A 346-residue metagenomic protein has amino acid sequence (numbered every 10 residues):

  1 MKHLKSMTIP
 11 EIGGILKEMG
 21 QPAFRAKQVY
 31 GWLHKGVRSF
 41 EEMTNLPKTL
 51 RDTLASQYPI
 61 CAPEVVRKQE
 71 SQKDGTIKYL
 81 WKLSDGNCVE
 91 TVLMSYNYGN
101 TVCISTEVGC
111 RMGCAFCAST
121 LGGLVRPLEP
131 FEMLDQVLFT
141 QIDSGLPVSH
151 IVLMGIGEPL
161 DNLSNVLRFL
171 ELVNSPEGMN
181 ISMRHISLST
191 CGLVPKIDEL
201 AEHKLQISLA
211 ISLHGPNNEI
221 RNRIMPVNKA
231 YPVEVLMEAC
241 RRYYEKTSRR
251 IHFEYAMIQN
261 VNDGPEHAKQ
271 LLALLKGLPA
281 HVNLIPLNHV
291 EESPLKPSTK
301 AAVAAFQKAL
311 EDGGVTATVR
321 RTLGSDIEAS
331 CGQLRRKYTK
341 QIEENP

Functional and structural regions predicted by a protein language model:
M1-N87, R241-R250, Y255-P346: Auxiliary Fe-S-binding modules of radical SAM enzymes
Q28, E107, M133-Q136, Q307: Glutamine-centric residue-chemistry signal
S71, S105-T106, S119, S189 (+1 more regions): Short linear Ser/Thr-Pro motifs
C88-L93: A short loop-to-beta-strand scaffold at the N-terminal edge of the catalytic core in hydrolase folds
S95-E132: Canonical Radical SAM [4Fe-4S] cluster-binding loop centered on the CxxxCxxC motif and its immediate flanking residues
L121-H150: Conserved alpha-helical substructure of the radical SAM core
Q141-H150, G155-A317: Conserved AdoMet/S-adenosylmethionine-binding subsite of the radical SAM
